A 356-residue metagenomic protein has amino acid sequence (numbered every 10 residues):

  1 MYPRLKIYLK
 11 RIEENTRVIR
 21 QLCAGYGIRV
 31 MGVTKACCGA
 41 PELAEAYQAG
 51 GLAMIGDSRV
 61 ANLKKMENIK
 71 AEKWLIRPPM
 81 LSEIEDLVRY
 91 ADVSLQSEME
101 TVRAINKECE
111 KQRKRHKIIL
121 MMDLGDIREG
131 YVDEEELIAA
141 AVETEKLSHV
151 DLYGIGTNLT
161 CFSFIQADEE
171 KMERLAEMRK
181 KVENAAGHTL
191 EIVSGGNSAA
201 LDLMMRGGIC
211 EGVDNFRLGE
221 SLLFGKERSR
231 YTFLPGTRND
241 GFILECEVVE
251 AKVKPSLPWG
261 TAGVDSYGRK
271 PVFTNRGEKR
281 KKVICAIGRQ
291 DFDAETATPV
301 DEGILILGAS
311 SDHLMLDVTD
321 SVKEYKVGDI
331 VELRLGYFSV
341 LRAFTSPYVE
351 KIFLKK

Functional and structural regions predicted by a protein language model:
M1-I7, R11: Generic N-terminal amphipathic, Lys/Arg-enriched alpha-helix
M1-Y2, A139-V142, K146, S229-N239: Short aromatic-glycine motifs in intrinsically disordered, low-complexity regions
K6, I28-E173, E177, A185: Active-site-proximal beta-alpha core segment in soluble small-molecule metabolic enzymes
I12-N15, I19, M178: Alpha-helical packing segments of well-folded alpha/beta enzyme cores
T16-V18, G25, A36-A49, N62-L63 (+3 more regions): N-terminal capping/small domains of soluble enzymes
R20-A24, R113-K114: Glycine-rich phosphate/diphosphate-binding loops that line cofactor/substrate pockets in enzymes
E173-K356: Active-site anion/phosphate-binding pocket segments in diverse small-molecule metabolic enzymes
